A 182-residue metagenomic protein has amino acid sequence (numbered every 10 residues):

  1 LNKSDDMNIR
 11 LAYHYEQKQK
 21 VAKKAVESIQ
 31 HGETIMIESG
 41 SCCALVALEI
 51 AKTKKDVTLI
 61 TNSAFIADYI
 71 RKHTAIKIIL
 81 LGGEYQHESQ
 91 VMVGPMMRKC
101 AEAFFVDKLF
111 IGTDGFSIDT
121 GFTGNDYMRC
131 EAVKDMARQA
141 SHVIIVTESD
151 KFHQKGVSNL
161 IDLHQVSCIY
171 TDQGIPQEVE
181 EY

Functional and structural regions predicted by a protein language model:
L1-S39, L48-D56, R71-A75: HTH-adjacent hinge/linker in prokaryotic transcriptional regulators
I9-E16, K20, S41, K54 (+7 more regions): Residues at secondary-structure transition points
I35-M36, C42, I66, I169: Structural signal for interior beta-strand "rungs" in well-ordered beta-sheet cores of soluble enzyme domains
L45: N-terminal active-site wall of soluble small-molecule enzyme domains
V57-I60, I78: Short beta-strand element of Class I
F65-Y182: Conserved phosphate- and dinucleotide-binding cores of soluble alpha/beta proteins, encompassing both enzyme active
